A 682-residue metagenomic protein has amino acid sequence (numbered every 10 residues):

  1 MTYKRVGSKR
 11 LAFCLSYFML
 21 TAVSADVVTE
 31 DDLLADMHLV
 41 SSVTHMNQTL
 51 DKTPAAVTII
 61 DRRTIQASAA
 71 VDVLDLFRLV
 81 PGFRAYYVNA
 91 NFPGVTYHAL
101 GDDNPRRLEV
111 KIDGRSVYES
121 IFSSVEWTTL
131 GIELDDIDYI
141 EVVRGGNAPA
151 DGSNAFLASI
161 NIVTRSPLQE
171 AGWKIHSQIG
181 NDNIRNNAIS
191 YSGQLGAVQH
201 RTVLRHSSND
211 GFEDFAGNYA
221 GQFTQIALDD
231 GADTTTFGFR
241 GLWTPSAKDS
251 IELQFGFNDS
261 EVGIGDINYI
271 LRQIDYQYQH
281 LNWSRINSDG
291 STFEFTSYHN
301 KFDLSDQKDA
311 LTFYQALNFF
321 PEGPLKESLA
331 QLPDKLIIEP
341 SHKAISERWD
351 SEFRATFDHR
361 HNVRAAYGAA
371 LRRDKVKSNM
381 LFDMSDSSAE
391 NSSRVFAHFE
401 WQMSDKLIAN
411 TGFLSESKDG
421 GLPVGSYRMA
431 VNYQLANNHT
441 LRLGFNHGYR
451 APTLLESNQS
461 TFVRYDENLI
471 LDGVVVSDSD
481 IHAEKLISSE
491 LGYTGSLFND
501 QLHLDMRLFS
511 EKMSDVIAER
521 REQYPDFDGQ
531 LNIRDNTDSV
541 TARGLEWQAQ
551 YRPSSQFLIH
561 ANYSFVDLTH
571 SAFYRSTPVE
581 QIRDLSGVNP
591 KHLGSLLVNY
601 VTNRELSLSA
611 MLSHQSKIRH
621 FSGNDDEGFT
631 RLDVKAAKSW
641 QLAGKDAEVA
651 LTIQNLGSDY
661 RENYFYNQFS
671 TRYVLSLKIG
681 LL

Functional and structural regions predicted by a protein language model:
M37, S42, T49, V57 (+1 more regions): Extracytoplasmic beta-strand/coil segments of soluble accessory domains associated with Gram-negative outer-membrane
V73-L76, P93-H98, L108-D113, W127-L130 (+3 more regions): N-terminal periplasmic accessory domains that precede and gate Gram-negative outer-membrane beta-barrel machines
S116-R144: Short acidic/polar hinge/loop motifs at secondary-structure boundaries that mediate gating or recognition
A148, N161, L168-A171, H176-Q178 (+2 more regions): Periplasmic-side early beta-strands and strand-to-turn transitions of outer-membrane beta-barrels
N209-E213, D230-T234, K248-L332, L336-E347 (+1 more regions): Flexible loop and strand-edge segments within Gram-negative outer membrane beta-barrel domains
A216, S514, E519, H614-R619 (+2 more regions): C-terminal beta-signal and adjacent terminal beta-strands/loops of Gram-negative outer-membrane beta-barrel proteins
E294-K308, D374, Q434, R442 (+6 more regions): Membrane-embedded beta-barrel scaffold of Gram-negative outer-membrane proteins
A366, Q402-I408, G421, F509-K512 (+4 more regions): Gram-negative outer-membrane beta-barrel transporters
